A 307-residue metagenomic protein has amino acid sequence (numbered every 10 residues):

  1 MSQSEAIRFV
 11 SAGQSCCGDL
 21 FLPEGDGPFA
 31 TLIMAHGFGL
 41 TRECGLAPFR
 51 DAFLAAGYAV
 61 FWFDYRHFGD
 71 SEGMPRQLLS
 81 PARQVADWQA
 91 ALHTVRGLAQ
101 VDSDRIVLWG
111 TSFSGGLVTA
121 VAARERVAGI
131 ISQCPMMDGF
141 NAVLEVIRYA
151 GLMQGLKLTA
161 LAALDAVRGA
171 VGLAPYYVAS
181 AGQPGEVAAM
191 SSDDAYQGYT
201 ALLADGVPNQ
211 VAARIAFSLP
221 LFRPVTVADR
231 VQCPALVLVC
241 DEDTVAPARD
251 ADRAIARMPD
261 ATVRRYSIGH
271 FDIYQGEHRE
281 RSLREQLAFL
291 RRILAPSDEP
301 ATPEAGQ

Functional and structural regions predicted by a protein language model:
M1-G27: N-terminal cap/lid segment of alpha/beta-hydrolase-fold proteins
A12, R42-G45, F68-S103, G276-S282: Catalytic nucleophile-loop/oxyanion-hole region of alpha/beta-hydrolase and closely related hydrolase-like folds
G39-D51, Y65, R249: The serine-hydrolase catalytic nucleophile loop
A52-E72: Conserved alpha/beta-hydrolase
T119-T200: Alpha/beta-hydrolase-fold enzymes
V231, V237-V239: Short beta-strand/loop motif that positions the catalytic acidic residue of the alpha/beta-hydrolase fold
T244-D250: Conserved alpha/beta-hydrolase "acid-adjacent" motif
Y266-Q307: Catalytic active-site module of serine/aspartate enzymes centered on a nucleophile-bearing elbow/loop
